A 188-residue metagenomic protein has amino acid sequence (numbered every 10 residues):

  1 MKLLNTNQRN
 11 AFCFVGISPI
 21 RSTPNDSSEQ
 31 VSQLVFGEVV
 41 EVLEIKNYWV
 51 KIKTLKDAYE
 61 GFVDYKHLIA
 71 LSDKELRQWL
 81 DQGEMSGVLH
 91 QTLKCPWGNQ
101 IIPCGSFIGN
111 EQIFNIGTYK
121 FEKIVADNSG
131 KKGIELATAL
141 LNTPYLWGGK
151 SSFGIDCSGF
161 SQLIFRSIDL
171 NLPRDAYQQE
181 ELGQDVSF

Functional and structural regions predicted by a protein language model:
M1-R9, N25, S32, F36-E41 (+2 more regions): Boundary regions of SH3-family modules and the immediately adjacent low-complexity/disordered segments in eukaryotic
Q30, G98, Q184-S187: Short, conserved secondary-structure segments in the cores of folded domains
A137, S151-I168, L172-P173: Active-site nucleophilic cysteine motif
Y145-G149, R174-D175: Surface-exposed patches in mature extracellular/periplasmic domains of secreted proteins
L170-F188: ...with weaker cross-activation on analogous glycine-rich loops/strands in unrelated enzymes
